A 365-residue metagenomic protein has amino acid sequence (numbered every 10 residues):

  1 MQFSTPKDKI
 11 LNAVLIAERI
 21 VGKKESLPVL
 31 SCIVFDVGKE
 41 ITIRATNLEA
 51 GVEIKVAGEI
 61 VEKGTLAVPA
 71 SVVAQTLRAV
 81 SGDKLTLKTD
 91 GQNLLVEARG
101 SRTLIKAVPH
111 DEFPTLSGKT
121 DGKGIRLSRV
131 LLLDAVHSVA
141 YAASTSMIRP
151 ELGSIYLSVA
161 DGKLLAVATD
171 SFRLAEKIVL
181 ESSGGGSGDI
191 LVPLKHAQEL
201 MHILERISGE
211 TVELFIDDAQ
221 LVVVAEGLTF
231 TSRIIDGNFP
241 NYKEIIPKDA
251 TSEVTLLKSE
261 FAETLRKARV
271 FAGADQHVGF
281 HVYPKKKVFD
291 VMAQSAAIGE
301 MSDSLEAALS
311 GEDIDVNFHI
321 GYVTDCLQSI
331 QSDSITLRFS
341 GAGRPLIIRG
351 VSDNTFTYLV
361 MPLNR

Functional and structural regions predicted by a protein language model:
M1-R365: Structural preference for solvent-exposed beta-strand-turn elements and adjacent flexible terminal/loop segments within
